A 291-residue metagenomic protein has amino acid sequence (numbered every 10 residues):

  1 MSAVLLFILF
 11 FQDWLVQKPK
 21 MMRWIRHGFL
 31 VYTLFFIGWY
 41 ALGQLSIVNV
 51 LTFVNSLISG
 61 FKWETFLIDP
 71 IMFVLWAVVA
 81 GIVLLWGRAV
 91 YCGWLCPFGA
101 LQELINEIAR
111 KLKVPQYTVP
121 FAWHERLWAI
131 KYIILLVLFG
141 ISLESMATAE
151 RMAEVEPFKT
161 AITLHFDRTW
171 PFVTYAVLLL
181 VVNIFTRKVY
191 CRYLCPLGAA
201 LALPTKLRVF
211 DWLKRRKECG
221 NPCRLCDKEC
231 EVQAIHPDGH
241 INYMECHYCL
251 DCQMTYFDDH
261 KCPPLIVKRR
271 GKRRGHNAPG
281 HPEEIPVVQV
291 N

Functional and structural regions predicted by a protein language model:
M1-P237, M244, D251-N291: Non-ligating segments of multi-cofactor redox enzymes
